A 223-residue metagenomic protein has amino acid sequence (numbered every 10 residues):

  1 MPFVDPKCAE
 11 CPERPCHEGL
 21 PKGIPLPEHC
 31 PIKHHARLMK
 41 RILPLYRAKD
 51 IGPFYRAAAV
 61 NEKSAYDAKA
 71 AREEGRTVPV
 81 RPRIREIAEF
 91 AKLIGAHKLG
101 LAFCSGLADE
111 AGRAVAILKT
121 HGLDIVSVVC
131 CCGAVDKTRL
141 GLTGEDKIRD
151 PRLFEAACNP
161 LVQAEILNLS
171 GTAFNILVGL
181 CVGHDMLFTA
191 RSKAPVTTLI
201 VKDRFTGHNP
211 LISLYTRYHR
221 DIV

Functional and structural regions predicted by a protein language model:
M1-V223: An N-terminal assembly and electron-transfer interface module characteristic of large anaerobic redox and radical
